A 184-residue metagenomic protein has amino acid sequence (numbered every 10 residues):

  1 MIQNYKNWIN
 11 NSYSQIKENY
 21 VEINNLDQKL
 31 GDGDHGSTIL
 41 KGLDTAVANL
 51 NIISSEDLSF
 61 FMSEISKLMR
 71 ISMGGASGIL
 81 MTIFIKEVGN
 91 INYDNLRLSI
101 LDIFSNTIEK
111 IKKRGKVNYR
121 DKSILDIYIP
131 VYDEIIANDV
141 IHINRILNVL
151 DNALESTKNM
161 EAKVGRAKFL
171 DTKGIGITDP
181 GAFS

Functional and structural regions predicted by a protein language model:
M1-S184: N-terminal loops that bind phosphate or other acidic moieties and the adjacent beta-alpha structural core
